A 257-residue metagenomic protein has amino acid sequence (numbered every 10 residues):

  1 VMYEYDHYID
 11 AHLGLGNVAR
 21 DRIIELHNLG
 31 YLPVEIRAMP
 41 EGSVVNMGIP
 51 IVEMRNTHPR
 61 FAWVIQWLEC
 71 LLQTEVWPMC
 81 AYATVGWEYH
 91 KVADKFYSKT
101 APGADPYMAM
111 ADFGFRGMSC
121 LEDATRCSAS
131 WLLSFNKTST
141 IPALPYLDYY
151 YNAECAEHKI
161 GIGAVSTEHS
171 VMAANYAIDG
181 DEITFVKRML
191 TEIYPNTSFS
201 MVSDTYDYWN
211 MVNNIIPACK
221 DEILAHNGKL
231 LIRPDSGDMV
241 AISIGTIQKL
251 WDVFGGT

Functional and structural regions predicted by a protein language model:
V1-V18: Low-complexity, highly charged intrinsically disordered N-terminal segments that act as targeting/localization
V18, I24-P33, G42-N46, I51-T257: Buried, small/hydrophobic-residue-enriched core segments of structured protein domains
A38-M39: Outer-membrane beta-barrel transmembrane strands
